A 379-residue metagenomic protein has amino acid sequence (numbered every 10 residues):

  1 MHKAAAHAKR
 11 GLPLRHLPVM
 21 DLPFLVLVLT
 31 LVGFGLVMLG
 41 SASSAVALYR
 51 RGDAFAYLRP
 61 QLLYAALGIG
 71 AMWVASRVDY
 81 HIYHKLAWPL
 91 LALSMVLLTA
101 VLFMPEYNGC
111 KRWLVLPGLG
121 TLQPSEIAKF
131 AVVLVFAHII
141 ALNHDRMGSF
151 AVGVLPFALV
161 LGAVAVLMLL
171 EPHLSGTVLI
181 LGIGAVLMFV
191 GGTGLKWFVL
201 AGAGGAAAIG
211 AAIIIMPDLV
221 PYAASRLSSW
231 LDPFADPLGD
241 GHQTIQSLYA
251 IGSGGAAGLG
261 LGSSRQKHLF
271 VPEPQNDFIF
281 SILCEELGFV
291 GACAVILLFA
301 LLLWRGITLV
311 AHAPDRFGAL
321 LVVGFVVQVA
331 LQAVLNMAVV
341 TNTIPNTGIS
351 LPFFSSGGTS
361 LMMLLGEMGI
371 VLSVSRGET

Functional and structural regions predicted by a protein language model:
H2-L31, V37-P172, M337-P352, S356 (+2 more regions): Membrane-helix boundary/helix-loop-helix interface segments in multi-pass membrane proteins
L63-A71, E286-G306: Hydrophobic alpha-helical transmembrane segments
G70, V78, V135, G210 (+6 more regions): Transmembrane alpha-helix boundary/anchor motif
W88-P89, M95, A151-L169, L174-I215 (+1 more regions): Hydrophobic alpha-helical segments of polytopic membrane proteins
Y107-W113, T121, V199-A294, P314-L321: Hydrophobic, glycine- and aromatic-enriched re-entrant/interface helices and adjoining loop segments
I140, V178-W197, R265-G291, S350-L365: Interfacial segments of multi-pass membrane proteins
L170, V178, G258, V290-L297 (+1 more regions): Hydrophobic alpha-helical segments of membrane proteins
V310-G348, F354: Loop-to-helix entry and N-terminal half of a specific, functionally important transmembrane alpha helix in multi-pass
